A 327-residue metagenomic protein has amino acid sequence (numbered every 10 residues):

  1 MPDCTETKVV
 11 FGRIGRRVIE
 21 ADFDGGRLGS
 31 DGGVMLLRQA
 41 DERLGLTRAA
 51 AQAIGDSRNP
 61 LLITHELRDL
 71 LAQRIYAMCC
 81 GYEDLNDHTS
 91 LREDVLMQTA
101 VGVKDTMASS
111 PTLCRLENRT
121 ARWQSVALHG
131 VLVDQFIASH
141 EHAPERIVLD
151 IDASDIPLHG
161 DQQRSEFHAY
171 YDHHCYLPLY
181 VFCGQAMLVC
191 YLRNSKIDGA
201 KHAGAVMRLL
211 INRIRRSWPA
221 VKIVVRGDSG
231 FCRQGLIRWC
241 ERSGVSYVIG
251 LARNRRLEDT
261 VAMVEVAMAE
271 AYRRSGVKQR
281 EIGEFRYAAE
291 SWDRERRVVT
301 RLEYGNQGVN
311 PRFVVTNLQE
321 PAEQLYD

Functional and structural regions predicted by a protein language model:
M1-H173, L177-D198, H202-P219: Dynamic "connector" segments at or just before major functional cores
C4-R17, D22, S246-D327: An anionic, glycine-rich sequence signature occurring as long contiguous blocks
T99, G204, N212-R216, G235 (+2 more regions): Flexible, acidic glycine-rich loops studded with aromatic residues
R146-D150, K222-V224, S246-V248: Structural preference for beta-strand elements that scaffold enzyme active sites
D152, A220-F231: Acidic/histidine-rich, metal-coordinating catalytic segments
S154-I156, S195, G230-C232, A252-N254: Active-site beta-loop-alpha junctions enriched in small/polar residues
Y170-P178, R242-L257: Acidic, His- and aromatic-enriched active-site or binding-groove loops in soluble protein domains that engage sugars
L210, V225-G227, R233-L236, Y247: Extended, hydrophobic alpha-helical segments in both membrane/secreted and soluble proteins
